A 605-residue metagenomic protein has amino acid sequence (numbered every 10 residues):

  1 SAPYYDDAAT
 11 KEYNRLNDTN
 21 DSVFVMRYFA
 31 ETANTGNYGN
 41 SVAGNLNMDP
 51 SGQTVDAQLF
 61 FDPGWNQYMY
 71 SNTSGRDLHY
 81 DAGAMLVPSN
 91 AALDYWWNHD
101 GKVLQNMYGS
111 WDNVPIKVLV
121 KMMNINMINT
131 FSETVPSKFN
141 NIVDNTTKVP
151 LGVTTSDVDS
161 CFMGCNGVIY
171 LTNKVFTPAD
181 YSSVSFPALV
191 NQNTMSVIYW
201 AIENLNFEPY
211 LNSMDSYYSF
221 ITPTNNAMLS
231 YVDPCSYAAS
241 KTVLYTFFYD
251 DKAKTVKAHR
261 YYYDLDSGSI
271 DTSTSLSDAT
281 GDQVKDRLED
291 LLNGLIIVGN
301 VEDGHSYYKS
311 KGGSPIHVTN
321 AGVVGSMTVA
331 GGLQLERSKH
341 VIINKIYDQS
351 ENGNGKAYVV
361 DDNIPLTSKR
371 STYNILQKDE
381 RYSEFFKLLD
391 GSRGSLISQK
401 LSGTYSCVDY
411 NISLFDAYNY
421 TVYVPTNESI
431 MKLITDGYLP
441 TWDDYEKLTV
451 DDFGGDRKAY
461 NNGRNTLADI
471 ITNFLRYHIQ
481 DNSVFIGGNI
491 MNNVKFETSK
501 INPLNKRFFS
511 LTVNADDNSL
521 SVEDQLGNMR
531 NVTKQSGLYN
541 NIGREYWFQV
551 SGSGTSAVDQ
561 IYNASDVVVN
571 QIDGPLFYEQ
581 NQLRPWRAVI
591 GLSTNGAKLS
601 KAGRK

Functional and structural regions predicted by a protein language model:
S1-K605: Mature, structured domains of secreted/extracytosolic soluble proteins
